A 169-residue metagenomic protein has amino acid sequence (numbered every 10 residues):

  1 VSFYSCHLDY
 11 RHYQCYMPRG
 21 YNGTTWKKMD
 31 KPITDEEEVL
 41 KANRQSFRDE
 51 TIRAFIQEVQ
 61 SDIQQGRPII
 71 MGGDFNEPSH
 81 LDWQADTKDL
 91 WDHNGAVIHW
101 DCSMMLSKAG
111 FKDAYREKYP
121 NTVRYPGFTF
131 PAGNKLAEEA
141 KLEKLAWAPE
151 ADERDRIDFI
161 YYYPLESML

Functional and structural regions predicted by a protein language model:
V1-L169: Active-site regions of metal-assisted phosphoester/phosphodiester hydrolases, unifying DNase/endonuclease modules
